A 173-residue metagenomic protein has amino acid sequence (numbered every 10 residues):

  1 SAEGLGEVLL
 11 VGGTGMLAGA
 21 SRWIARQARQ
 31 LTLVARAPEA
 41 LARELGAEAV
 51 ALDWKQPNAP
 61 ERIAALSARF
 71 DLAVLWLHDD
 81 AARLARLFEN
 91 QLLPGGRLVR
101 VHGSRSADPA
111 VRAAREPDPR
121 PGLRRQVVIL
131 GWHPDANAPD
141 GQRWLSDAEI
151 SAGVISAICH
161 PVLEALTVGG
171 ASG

Functional and structural regions predicted by a protein language model:
A2-Q30: Canonical Rossmann dinucleotide-binding motif of NAD(H)/NADP(H)-dependent dehydrogenases/reductases, specifically
E7, D71-V74, R97: Structural motif
A25, S67, Q91-P94: A generic alpha-to-beta junction signature in SAM-dependent methyltransferases
A28-A42: Conserved glycine-rich Rossmann-like NAD(P)H-binding loop of the short-chain dehydrogenase/reductase
E44-A59, L75-D79: Rossmann-fold cofactor-recognition segment
N58-A68: Short amphipathic alpha-helix with an adjacent loop that forms part of the alpha/beta core around
W76-N90, P94-S151: Catalytic loop of short-chain dehydrogenase/reductase
P139-S172: C-terminal helical subdomain
